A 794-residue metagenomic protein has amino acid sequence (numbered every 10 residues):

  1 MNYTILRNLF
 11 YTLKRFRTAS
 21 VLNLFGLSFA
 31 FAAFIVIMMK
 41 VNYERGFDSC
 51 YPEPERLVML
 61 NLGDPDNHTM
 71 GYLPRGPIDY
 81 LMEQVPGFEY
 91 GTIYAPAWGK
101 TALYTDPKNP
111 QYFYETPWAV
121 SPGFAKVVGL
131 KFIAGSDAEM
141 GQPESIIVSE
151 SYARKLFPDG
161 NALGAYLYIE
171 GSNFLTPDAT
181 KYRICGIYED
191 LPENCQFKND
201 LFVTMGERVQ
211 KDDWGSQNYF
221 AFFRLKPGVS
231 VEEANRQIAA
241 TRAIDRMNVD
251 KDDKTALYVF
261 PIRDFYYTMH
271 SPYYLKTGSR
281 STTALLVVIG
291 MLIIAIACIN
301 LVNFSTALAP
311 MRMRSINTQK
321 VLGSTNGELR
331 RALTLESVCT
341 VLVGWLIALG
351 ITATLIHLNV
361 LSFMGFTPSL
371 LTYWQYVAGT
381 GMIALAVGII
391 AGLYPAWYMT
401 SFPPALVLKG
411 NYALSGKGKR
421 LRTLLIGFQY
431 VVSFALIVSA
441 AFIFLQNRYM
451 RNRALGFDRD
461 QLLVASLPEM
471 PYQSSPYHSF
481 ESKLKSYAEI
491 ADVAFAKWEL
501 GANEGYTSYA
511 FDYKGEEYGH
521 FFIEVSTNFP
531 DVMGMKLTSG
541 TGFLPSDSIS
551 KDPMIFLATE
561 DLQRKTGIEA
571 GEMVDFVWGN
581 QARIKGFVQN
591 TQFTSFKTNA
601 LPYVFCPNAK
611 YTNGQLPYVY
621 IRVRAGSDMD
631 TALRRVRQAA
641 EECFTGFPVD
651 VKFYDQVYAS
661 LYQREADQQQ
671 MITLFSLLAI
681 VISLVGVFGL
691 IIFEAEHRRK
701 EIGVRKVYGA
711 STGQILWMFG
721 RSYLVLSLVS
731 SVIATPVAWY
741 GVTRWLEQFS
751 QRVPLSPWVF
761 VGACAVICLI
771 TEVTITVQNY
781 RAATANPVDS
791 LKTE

Functional and structural regions predicted by a protein language model:
N2-L6, Y11, R15-T18, Y51 (+9 more regions): Membrane-helix entry/capping segments
T4-L22, G26, A297-T340, S401-Y412 (+2 more regions): Intracellular coupling helices
L13, N23, E44, L60 (+29 more regions): Generic structural signal for small/hydrophobic residues in well-ordered secondary structure, especially within
R15-E44, G278-R314, V341-L342, L421-Q446 (+3 more regions): Hydrophobic alpha-helical transmembrane segments of multi-pass inner-membrane transport and secretion
L22, F29-R56, N359-M364, V432-D460 (+1 more regions): Alpha-helical transmembrane segments
V36-M39, Y258, S337-F402, L445 (+1 more regions): Small-residue-rich transmembrane alpha-helices
I37-T101, Q111, Q210, S216-F223 (+6 more regions): Membrane-proximal extracellular/periplasmic loop immediately following the first transmembrane helix
V120-I133, I146-G278, S479-L661: Mid-to-C-terminal secondary-structure elements that act as membrane-proximal/extracytoplasmic interface segments
